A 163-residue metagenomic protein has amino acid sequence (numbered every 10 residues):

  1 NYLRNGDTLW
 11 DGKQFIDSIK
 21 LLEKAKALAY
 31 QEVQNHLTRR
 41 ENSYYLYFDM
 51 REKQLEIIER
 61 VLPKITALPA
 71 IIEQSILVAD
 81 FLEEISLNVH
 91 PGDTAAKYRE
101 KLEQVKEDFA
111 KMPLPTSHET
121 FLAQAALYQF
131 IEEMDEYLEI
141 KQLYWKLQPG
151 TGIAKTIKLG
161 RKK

Functional and structural regions predicted by a protein language model:
N1-R40, Y44: Non-transmembrane accessory domains of multi-pass membrane transporters/channels
R39-K163: Soluble C-terminal extramembrane regulatory/interaction domains of multi-pass membrane proteins
